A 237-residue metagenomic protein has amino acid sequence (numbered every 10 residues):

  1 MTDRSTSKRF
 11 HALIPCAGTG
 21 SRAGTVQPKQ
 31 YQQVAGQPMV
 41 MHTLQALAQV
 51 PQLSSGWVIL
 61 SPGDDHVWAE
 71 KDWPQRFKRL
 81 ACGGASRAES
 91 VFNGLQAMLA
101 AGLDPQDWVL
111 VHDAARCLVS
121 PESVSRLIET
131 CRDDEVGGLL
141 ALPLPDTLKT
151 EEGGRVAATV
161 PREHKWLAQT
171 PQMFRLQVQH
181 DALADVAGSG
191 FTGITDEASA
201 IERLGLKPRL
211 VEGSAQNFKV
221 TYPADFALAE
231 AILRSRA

Functional and structural regions predicted by a protein language model:
T2-G63: N-terminal glycine-rich phosphate-binding loop and ensuing alpha1 helix
Q37, V50, P74-Q75, D134: Acidic-histidine catalytic/liganding microenvironments
G63-A69: Short, charged/polar "capping" segments at the starts of alpha-helices and the immediately preceding loops
D72-D107: Short phosphate-binding loop-to-helix
R87, A114-L118: Acidic metal-phosphate-binding loop of nucleotide-sugar-dependent transferases
P105, L118-V211: Conserved core of the sugar-phosphate nucleotidyltransferase
W108-H112: Short aromatic-hydrophobic micro-motifs that form the base-stacking/packing surface for donor nucleotide recognition
N217-A237: Hydrophobic helical membrane-anchoring modules
